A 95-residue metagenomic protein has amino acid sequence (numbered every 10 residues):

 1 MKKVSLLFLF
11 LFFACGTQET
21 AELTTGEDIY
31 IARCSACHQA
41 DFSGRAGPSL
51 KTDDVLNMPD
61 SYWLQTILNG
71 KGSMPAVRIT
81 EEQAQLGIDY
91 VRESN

Functional and structural regions predicted by a protein language model:
M1-C15: Sec-dependent bacterial lipoprotein signal peptides
F13-I29: Electrostatic cytochrome c docking/interface patches
G16-A21, S43, E93-N95: Inter-heme linker and motif-flanking segments adjacent to c-type heme-binding CXXCH motifs in c-type cytochromes
L23-E27, Q39, S43-T66: Gly/Gly-Pro-rich "capping" loops immediately C-terminal to redox-active cysteine motifs in periplasmic/lumenal
Y30-A40, G87: The canonical Cys-X-X-Cys-His
S61-S73, V91, N95: Periplasmic c-type cytochrome electron-transfer domains
R78-N95: C-terminal capping alpha-helices of c-type cytochrome domains
